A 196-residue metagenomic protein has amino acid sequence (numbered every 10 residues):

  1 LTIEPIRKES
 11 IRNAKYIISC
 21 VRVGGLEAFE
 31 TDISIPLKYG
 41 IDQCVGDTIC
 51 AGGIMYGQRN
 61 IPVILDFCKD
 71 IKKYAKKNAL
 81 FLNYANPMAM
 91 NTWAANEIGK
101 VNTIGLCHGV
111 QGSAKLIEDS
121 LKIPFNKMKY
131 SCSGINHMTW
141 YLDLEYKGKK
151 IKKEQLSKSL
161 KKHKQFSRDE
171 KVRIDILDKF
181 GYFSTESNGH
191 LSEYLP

Functional and structural regions predicted by a protein language model:
L1-I33, V45-K127, N136-Y141: Metallocofactor- and cofactor-centric catalytic cores in central/energy metabolism, strongly enriched
K38-G46: Glycine-/small-residue-rich beta-strand-loop submotif within the FAD-binding core of flavoenzymes
K122-P196: Long, compositionally biased stretches enriched for glycine and/or charged residues
